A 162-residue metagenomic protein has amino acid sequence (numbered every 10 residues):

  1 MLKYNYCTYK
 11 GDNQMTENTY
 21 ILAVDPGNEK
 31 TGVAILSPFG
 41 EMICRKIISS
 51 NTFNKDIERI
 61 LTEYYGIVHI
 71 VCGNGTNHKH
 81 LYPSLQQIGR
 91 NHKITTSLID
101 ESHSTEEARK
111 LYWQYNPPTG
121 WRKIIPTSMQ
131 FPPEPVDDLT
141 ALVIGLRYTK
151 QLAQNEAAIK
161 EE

Functional and structural regions predicted by a protein language model:
L2, Y6-L22, N28-E162: Phosphate- and other anionic-substrate recognition elements at nucleic-acid/protein interfaces
